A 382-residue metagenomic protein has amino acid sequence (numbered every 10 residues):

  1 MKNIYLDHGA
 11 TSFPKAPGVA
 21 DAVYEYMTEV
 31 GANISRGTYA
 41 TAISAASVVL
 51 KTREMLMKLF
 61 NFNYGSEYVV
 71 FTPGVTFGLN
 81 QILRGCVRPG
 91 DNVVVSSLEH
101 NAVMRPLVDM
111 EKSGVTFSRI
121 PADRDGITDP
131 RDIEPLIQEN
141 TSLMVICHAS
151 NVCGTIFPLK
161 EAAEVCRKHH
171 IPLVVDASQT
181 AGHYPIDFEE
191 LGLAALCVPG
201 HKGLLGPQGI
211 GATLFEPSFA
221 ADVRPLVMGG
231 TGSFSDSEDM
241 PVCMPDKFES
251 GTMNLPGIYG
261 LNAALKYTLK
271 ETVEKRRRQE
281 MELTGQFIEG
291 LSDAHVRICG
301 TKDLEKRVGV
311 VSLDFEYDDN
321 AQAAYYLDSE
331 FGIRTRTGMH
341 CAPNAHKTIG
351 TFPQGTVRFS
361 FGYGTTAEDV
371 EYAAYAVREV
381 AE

Functional and structural regions predicted by a protein language model:
M1-E382: Pyridoxal 5′-phosphate
